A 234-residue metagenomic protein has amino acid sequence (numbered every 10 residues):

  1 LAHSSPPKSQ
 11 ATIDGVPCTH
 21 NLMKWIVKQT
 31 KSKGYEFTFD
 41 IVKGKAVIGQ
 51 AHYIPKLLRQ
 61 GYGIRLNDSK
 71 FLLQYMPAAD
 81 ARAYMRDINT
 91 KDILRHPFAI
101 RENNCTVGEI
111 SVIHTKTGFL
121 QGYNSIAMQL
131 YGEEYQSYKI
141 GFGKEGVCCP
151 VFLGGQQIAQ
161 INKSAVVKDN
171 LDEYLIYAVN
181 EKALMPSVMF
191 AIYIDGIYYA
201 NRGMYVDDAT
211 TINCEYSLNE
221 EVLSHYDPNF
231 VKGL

Functional and structural regions predicted by a protein language model:
A2-S9: Extreme N-terminal basic, low-complexity initiation segments that serve as generic localization/processing leaders
S9-A11, N103: Intrinsic disorder/low-complexity segments enriched in polar/small residues
I13-G61, N67, L72, K116-S125 (+1 more regions): Low-complexity or membrane-interfacial segments used for flexible interactions
Q60-I110: A glycine-rich, hydrophobic loop/mini-helix early in the fold
M85-I88, R95-F98, I110-T117, Y123-S125 (+1 more regions): Short secondary-structure capping micro-motifs at structural edges
